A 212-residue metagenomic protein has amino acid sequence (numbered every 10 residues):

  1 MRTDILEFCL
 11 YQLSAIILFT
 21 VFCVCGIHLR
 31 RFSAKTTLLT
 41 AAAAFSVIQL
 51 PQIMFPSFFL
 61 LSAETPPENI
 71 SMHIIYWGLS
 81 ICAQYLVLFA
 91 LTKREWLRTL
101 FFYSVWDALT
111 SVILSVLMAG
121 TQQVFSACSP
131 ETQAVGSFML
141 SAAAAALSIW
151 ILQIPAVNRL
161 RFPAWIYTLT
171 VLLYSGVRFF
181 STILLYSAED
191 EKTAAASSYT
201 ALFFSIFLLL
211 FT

Functional and structural regions predicted by a protein language model:
M1-I16: Hydrophobic transmembrane alpha-helical segments in integral membrane proteins
L10-L13, T36-F45, I75-L79: Short hydrophobic alpha-helical membrane-embedded segments
L18-T37, P51-T193: Juxtamembrane segments at transmembrane-helix boundaries in multi-pass signal-transduction membrane proteins
S198-F211: Alpha-helical membrane-embedded segments
